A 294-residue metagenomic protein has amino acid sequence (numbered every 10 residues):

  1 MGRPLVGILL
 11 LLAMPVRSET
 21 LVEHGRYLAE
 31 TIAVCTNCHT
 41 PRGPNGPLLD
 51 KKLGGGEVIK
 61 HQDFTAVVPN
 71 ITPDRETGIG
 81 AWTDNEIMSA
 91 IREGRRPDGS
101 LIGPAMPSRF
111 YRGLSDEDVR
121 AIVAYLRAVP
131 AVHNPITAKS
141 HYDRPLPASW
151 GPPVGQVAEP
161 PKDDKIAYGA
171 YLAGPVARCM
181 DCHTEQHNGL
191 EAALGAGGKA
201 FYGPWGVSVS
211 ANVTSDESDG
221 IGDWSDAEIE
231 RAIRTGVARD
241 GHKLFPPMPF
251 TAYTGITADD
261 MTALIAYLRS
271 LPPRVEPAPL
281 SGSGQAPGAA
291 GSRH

Functional and structural regions predicted by a protein language model:
G2-A13: Bacterial N-terminal signal peptides
M14-E30, P147-P175: Electrostatic cytochrome c docking/interface patches
E19, A29, A81-W82, G113-E117 (+4 more regions): Soluble non-cytosolic domains of exported or imported proteins
G25, I32-R42, I87, I122 (+5 more regions): The canonical Cys-X-X-Cys-His
R42-D84, G103-S115, H141-S149, Q186-D226 (+3 more regions): Gly/Gly-Pro-rich "capping" loops immediately C-terminal to redox-active cysteine motifs in periplasmic/lumenal
T83-P97, F110-I136, S225-G241, P249-P279: C-terminal capping alpha-helices of c-type cytochrome domains
P135-H141, V157-E159: Extracellular/periplasm-exposed beta-strand and loop segments of Gram-negative cell-envelope proteins, dominated by
Q156-V157, D181, N188-E191: Extended amphipathic alpha-helical interaction segments
